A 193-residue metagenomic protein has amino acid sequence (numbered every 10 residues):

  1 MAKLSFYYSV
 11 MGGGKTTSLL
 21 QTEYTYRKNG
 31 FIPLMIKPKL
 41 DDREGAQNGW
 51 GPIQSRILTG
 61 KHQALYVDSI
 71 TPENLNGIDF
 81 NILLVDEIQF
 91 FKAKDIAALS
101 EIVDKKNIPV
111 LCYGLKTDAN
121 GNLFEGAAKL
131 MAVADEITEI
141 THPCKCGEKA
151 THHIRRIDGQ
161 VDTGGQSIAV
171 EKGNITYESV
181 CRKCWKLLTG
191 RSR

Functional and structural regions predicted by a protein language model:
M1-N74, D118-K129, E139-H142, D162-T163 (+1 more regions): Conserved P-loop
L4-F6, I32-L34, N81-L84, P109-L111: Residue-level preference for the first positions of well-ordered beta-strands
T22, A98-N107, G126-V133: Catalytic-core regions built around general acid/base machinery
N81, A134-D135: Conserved acidic residues
D86-I88, G114: Walker B catalytic acidic pair
I88-L99, A119-F124: Conserved ATPase-coupling elements of RecA-like P-loop NTPase cores
V103-E125: Sensor-1/coupling segment of RecA-like P-loop NTPase cores
D135, T141-V161: Conserved AAA+ ATPase core "coupling" helix
